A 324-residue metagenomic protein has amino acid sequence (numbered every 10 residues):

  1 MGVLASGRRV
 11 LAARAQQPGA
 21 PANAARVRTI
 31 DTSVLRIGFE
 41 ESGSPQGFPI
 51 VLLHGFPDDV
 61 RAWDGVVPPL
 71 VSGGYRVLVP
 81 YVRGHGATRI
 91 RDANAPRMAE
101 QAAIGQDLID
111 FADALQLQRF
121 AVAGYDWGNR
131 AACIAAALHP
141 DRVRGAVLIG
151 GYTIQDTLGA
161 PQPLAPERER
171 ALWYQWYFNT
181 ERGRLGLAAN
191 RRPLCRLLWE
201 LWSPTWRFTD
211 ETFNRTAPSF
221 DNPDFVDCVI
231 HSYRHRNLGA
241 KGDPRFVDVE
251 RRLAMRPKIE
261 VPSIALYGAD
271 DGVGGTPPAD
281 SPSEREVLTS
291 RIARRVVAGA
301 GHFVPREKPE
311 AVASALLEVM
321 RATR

Functional and structural regions predicted by a protein language model:
M1-A12: N-terminal export signals
A20-A25, R36-I37, P49, H85-A123 (+1 more regions): Flexible "cap/lid" subdomain of the alpha/beta-hydrolase fold that forms the substrate-access gate
V27-T29, V77-V79, S263-A265, R294-V296: Conserved beta-strand scaffold positions in the cores of enzyme catalytic domains, especially in NTP/NDP-utilizing
S33-E41: A short loop-to-beta-strand scaffold at the N-terminal edge of the catalytic core in hydrolase folds
E41-I90: Conserved HGGG/HGGXW glycine-rich cap/lid loop of the alpha/beta-hydrolase fold
G55, D126, R306-E307: Conserved acidic functional residues
D58, D221, G301-V304: Glycosyltransferase donor-binding loop in the core domain
S290-R324: Catalytic active-site module of serine/aspartate enzymes centered on a nucleophile-bearing elbow/loop
